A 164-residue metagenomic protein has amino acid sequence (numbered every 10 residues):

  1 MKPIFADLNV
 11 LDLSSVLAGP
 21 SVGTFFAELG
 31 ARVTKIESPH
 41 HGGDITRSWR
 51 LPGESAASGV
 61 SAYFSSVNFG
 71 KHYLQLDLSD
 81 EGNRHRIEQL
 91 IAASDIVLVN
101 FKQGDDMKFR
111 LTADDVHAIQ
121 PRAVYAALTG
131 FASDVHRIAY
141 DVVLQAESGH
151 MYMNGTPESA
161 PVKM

Functional and structural regions predicted by a protein language model:
M1-M164: N-terminal helix-loop segment corresponding to the beta1-alpha1 unit of nucleotide/adenylate-binding folds
